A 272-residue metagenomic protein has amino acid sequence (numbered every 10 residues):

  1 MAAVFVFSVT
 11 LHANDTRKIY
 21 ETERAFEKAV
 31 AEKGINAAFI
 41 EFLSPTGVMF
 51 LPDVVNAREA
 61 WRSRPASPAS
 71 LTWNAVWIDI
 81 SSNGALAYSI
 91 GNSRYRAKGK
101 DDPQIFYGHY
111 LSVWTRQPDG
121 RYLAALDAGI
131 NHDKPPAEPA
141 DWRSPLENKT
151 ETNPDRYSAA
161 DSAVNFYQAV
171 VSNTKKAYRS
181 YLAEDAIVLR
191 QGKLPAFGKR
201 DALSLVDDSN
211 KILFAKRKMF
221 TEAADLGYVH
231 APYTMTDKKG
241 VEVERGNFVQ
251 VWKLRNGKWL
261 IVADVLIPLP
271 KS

Functional and structural regions predicted by a protein language model:
M1-S8: Bacterial N-terminal signal peptides
T10-N36, I40-F42, A125, H132-K176 (+1 more regions): Short, low-complexity N-terminal intrinsically disordered segments enriched in polar/charged residues
T22, F166-V170, Y178-R179, I187-G192 (+6 more regions): Extended non-catalytic domains of envelope/secretory-pathway proteins
F26, L86-I90, L111-W114, Y122-L123 (+5 more regions): Short, structured motif recognition centered on aromatic/hydrophobic residues
N36-L71, R179-L213: Short solvent-exposed beta->alpha transition segments
A37, P45, K98-D102, S172 (+4 more regions): Surface-exposed, polar/charged faces of alpha-helical domains in mature secreted/periplasmic/lumenal proteins
R62-D102, A202-V241: Surface-exposed, charged secondary-structure patches
I105-S144, N247-P270: Short beta-strand edge/turn micro-motifs at domain boundaries
